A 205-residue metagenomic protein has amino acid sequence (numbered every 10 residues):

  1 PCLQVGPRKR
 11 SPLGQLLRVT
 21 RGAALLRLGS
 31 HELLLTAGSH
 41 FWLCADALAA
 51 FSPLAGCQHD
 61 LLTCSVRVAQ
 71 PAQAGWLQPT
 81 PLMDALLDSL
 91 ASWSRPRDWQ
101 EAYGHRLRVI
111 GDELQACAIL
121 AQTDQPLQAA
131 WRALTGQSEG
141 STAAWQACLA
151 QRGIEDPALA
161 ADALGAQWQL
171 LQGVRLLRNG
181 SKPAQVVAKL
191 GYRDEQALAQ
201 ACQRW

Functional and structural regions predicted by a protein language model:
P1-A23, S30: Generic protein-terminus/edge-of-domain signal
A23, E32, D46-P79: Ligand-binding loop in jelly-roll beta-barrel domains
G29-D46: Short acidic-glycine-tyrosine-enriched beta hairpin
P79-I154: An amphipathic alpha-helical interaction segment
G153-Q169: Short, Lys/Arg-enriched anionic-surface-contact patches
Q167-N179: Short, amphipathic alpha-helical "recognition" segments used to contact nucleic acids or chromatin
N179-W205: Sequence-specific DNA-binding recognition helix
